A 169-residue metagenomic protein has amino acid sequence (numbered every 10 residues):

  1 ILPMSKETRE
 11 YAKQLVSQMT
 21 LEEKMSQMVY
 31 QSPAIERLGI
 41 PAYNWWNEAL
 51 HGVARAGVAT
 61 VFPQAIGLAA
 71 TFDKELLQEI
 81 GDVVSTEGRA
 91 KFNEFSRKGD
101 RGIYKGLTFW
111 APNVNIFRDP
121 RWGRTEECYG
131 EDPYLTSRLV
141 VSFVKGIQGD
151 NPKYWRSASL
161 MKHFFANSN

Functional and structural regions predicted by a protein language model:
I1-N169: Glycoside hydrolase catalytic-domain context in secreted enzymes
